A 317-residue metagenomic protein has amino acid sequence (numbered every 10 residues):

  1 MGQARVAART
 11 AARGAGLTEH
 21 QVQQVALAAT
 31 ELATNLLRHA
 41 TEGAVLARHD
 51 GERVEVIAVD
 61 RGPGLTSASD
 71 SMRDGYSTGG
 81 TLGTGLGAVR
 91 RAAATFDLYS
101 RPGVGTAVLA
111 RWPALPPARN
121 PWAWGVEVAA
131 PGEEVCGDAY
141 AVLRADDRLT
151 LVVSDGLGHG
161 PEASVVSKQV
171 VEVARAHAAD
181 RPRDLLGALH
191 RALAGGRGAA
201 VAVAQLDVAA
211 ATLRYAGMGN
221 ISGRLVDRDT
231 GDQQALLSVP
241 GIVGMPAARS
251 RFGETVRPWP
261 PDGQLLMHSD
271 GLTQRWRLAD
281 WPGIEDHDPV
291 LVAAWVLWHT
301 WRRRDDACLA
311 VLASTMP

Functional and structural regions predicted by a protein language model:
M1, G187-R197, A202, W259-P317: C-terminal catalytic subdomain
M1-L27, V126-L143: Bergerat-fold GHKL ATPase/HATPase_c domain
R9, E19-A44, A188: Conserved ATP-binding N-box helix of the HATPase_c
A33-A118, A145-V152, L206-V208, D262-M267 (+1 more regions): Conserved beta-strand-loop-beta-strand hairpin that lines the nucleotide-binding pocket of ATP/GTP-utilizing enzymes
G64, G156-A163, G271-W276: Short acidic, Gly/Ser-rich segments with clustered Asp/Glu that frequently serve as metal-coordination loops in enzyme
R111-E172, E254-V256: N-terminal entry segment of metal-dependent catalytic domains or homologous docking segments
E134-D146, V201, A235-R277, R302: Acidic loop->beta-strand submotif enriched in PP2C/PPM serine/threonine phosphatases
E162-T230, L237, G241, S250-F252 (+2 more regions): Catalytic core of PPM/PP2C metal-dependent serine/threonine phosphatase domains
